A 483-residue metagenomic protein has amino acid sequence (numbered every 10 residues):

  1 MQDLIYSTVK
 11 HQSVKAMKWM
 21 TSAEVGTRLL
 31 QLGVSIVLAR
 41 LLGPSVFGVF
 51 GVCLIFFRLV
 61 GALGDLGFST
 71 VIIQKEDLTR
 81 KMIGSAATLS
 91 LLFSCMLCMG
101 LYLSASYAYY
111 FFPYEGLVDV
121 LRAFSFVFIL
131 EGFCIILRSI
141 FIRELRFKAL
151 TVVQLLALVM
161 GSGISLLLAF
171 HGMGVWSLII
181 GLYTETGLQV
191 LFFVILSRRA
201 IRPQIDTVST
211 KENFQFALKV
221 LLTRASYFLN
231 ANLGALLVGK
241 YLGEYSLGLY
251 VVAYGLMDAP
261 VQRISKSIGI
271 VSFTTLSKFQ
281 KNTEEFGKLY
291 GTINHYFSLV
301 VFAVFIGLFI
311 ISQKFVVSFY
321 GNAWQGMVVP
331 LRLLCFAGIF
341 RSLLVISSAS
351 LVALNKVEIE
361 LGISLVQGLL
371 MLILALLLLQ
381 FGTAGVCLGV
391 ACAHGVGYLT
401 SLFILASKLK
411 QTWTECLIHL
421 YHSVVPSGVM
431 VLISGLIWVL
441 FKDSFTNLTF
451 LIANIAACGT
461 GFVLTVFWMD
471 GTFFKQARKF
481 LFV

Functional and structural regions predicted by a protein language model:
M1-S7, F403-A406, Q411-C416, L420 (+1 more regions): Membrane-proximal transmembrane or re-entrant/amphipathic helices at the cytosolic face
M1-V9, S13, K148, L191-N232 (+3 more regions): Interhelical loop/hinge segments that connect adjacent transmembrane helices in multipass membrane
Q2, T88-P113, R122-A123, G163-H171 (+3 more regions): Alpha-helical transmembrane segments of multi-pass membrane transport and lipid-handling proteins
V9-F68, F93-Y107, R122, V127 (+5 more regions): Signature of the first transmembrane helix
K10, V14, V71-R80, L130-Q154 (+5 more regions): Membrane-interface junctions at transmembrane-helix termini in multi-pass inner-membrane proteins
Q31, G61-R80, I142-R143, A253 (+2 more regions): Helix-loop junctions and terminal segments of transmembrane helices in multi-pass membrane transport/translocation
V37-L54, A105-S106, Y110-F111, V118-R122 (+8 more regions): Membrane-interface helix-loop junctions in multi-pass transport and translocation proteins
L59-V60, M99, L103, Y114-L137 (+10 more regions): Alpha-helical transmembrane segments of multi-pass membrane proteins
